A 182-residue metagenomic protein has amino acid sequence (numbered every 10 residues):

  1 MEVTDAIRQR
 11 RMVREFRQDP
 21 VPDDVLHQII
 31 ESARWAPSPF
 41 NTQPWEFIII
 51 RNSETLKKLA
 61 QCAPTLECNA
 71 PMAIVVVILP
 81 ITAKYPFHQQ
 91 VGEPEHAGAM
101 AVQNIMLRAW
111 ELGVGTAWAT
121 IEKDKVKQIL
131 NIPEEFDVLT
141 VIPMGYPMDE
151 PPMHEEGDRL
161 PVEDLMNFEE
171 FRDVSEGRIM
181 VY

Functional and structural regions predicted by a protein language model:
M1-Y182: Acidic, surface-exposed loops and disordered segments
